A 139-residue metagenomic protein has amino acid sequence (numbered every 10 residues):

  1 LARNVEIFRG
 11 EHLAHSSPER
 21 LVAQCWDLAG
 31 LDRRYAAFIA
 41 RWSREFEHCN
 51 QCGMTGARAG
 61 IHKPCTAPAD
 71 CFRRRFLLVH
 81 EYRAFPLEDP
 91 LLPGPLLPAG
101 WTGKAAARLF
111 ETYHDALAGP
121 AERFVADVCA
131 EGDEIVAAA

Functional and structural regions predicted by a protein language model:
L1-A139: Long, contiguous binding/interaction regions
